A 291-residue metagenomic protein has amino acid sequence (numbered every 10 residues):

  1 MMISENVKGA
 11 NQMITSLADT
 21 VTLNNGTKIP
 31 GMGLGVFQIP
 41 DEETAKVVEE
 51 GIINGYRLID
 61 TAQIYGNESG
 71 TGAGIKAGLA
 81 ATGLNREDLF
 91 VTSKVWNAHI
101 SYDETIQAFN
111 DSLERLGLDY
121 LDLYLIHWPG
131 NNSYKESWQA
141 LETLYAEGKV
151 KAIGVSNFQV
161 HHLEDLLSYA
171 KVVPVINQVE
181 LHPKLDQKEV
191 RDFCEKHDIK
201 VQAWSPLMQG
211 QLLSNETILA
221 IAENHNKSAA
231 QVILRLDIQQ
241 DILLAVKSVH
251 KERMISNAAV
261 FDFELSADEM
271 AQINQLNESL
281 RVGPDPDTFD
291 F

Functional and structural regions predicted by a protein language model:
M2-L89, F289: N-terminal binding-site loop/beta-alpha segment at the start of enzyme catalytic domains that lines or forms
N24, T105-L125, T143-Y145: CE4/NodB-like, metal-dependent polysaccharide N-deacetylase domain that modifies extracellular/periplasmic N-acetylated
I39-E42, A62-G70, A98-D103, P129-S133 (+2 more regions): Acidic-and-aromatic substrate-binding clefts and catalytic sites of carbohydrate-active enzymes
P40-I52, S101-L116, H161-E164, L185-D186: Short, acidic/polar
Y56, L118-L121, V150, P174: A structural motif
S69-A80, F109-L113, L141-E142, L163: Short, well-ordered amphipathic alpha-helices
N85-H99, D122-P129, N157: A short, structured active-site edge motif that brings together acidic residues
P129-G283, D287-F291: Beta/alpha (TIM)-barrel catalytic core signal, keyed to glycine-rich beta->alpha loops juxtaposed to Asp/Glu that bind
